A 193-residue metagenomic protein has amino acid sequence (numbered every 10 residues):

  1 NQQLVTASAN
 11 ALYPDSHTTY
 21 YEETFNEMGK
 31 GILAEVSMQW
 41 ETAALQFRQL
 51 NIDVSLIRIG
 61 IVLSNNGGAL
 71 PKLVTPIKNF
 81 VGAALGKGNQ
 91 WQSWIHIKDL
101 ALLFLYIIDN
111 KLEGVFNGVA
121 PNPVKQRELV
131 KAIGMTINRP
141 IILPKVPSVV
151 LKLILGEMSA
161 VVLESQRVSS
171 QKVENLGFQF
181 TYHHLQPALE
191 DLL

Functional and structural regions predicted by a protein language model:
N1-K30: Conserved Rossmann-fold NAD(P)-dependent oxidoreductase catalytic core, especially the SDR/UDP-sugar
L12-P14, M28, I52-K72: Flexible, glycine-rich beta-alpha linker
M28-I57: Active-site Tyr-X1-5-Lys
G29-L33, G60-G67, K87-I95: Glycine-rich "substrate-gating" loop/helix at the edge of Rossmann-like oxidoreductase active sites
V74-G82, Q90-V124: Alpha-helical substrate-binding/gating segment
L100, F104, G118, L129 (+2 more regions): Non-catalytic, hydrophobic alpha-helical segments
D109-E157, E190: Mid/C-terminal beta-alpha module of Rossmann-like enzyme folds, strongest in SDR-family dehydrogenases/epimerases
A160-L193: C-terminal amphipathic/interface module of NAD(P)-dependent oxidoreductases and related NAD-binding regulators
